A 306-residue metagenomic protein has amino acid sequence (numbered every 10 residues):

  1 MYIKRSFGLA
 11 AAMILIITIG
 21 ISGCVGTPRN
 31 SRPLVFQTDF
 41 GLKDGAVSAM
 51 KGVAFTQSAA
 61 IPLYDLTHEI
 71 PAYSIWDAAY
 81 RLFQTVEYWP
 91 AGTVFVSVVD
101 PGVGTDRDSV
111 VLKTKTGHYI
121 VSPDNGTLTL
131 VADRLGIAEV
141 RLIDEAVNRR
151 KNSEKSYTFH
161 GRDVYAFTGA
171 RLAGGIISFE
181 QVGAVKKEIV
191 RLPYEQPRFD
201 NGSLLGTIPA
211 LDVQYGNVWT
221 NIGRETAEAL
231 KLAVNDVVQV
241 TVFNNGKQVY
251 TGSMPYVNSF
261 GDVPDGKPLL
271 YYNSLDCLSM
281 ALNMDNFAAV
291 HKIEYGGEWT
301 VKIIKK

Functional and structural regions predicted by a protein language model:
M1-T27: Secretory targeting signatures
R32-P33, G45, Q57-L63, E69 (+3 more regions): Active-site histidine-anchored catalytic micro-motif
V35-L42, V47-S48: N-terminal signal-anchor module of multipass membrane proteins
D39, T168, N283: A residue-level signal for conserved active-site and pocket-lining positions in enzyme catalytic cores
A49, V53, R81-Q84, L130 (+1 more regions): Alpha-helical scaffold segments in soluble metabolic enzymes
V53, Q57-A60, T85-W89, R134 (+1 more regions): Change "in soluble alpha/beta enzymes" to "in soluble alpha/beta proteins
S153-V234: Anionic-ligand-binding alpha/beta catalytic cores of soluble enzymes and soluble regulatory domains that recognize
V218-K292: A conserved acidic, glycine/proline-rich C-terminal tail/linker
